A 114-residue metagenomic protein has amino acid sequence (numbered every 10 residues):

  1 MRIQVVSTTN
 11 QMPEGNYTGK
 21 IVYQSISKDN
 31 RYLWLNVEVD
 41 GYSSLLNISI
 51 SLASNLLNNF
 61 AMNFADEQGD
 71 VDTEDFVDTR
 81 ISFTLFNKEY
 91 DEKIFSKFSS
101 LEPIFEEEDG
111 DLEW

Functional and structural regions predicted by a protein language model:
M1-W114: Short beta-rich binding modules
